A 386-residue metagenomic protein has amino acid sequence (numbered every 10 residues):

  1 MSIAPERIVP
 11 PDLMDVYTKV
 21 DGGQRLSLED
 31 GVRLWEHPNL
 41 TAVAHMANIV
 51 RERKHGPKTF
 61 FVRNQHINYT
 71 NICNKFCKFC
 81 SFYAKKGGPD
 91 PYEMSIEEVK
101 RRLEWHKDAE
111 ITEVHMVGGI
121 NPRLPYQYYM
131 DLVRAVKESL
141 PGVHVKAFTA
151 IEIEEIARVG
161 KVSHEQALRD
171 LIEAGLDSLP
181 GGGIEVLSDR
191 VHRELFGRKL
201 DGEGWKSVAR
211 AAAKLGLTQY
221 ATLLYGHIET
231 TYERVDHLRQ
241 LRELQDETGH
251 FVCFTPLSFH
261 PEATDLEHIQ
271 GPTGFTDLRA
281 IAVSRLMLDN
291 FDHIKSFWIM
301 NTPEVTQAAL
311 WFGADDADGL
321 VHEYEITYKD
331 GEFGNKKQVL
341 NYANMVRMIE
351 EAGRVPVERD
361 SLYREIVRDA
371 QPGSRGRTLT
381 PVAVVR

Functional and structural regions predicted by a protein language model:
M1-T41, I49-E52, R101, K107 (+2 more regions): Auxiliary Fe-S-binding modules of radical SAM enzymes
I8, M94, L124, Y128 (+5 more regions): Alpha-helix N-cap and loop-to-helix initiation/capping positions
G23, A47, C77, M116 (+5 more regions): Conserved, mostly hydrophobic/aromatic
A42-K86, P91-V117, L179: N-terminal pre-triad scaffold of radical SAM enzymes
I49, R101-W105, Q127-E138, Q166-D170 (+4 more regions): Alpha-helical scaffolding segments of alpha/beta enzyme cores, especially the outer helices of TIM-barrel or partial
R63-Q65, G87-D90, V117-Q127, D189 (+2 more regions): Glycine-rich, proline-tolerant flexible connector loops at the mouths of alpha/beta enzymes
Q65-I67, G118-P122, T149-I153, G183-V186 (+4 more regions): Active-site-proximal loop/turn and secondary-structure-junction residues that shape catalytic pockets, frequently
I111-A209, K214-A221, H227, H293: Conserved SAM/AdoMet-binding glycine-rich loop
